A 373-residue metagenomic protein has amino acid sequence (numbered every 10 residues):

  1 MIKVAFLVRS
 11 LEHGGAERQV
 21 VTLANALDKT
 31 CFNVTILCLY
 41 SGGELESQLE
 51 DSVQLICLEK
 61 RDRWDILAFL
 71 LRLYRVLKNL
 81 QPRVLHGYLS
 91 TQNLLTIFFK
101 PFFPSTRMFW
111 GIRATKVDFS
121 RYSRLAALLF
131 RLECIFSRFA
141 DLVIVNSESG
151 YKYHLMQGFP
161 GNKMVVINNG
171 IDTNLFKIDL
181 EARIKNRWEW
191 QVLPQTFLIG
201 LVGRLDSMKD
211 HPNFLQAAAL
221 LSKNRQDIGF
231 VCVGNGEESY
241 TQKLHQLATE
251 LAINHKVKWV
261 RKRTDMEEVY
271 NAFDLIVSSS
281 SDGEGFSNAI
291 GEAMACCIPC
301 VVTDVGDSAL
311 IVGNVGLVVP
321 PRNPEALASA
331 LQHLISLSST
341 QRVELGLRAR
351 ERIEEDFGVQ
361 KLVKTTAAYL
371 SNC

Functional and structural regions predicted by a protein language model:
I2, F6-A68, G150-Y153, G236-S239: N-terminal strand-loop element at the rim of the active site of nucleotide-sugar-dependent glycosyltransferases
E17-T22, F197, L201-K223, F230 (+2 more regions): A conserved mid-protein helix/loop that constitutes part of the nucleotide-sugar donor-binding site
C38, P299-V302: Short hydrophobic beta-strand element within catalytic cores of glycosyltransferases and related nucleotide-activated
G87-L95, I112: Short His-centered aromatic/hydrophobic patch
F139-V165, I171-L175: A short, active-site helix/loop in glycosyltransferases that binds the activated sugar's phosphate group
W188, T340-D356, K364-A368: A short, well-ordered alpha-helix in the C-terminal region of glycosyltransferases
Y240-Q242, N254-R263, V269, L317-V318: Active-site donor-binding acidic/aromatic loop of nucleotide-activated sugar and phosphosugar transferases involved
N314-E325, H333-S339: Conserved acidic donor-binding segment of nucleotide-sugar-dependent glycosyltransferases
